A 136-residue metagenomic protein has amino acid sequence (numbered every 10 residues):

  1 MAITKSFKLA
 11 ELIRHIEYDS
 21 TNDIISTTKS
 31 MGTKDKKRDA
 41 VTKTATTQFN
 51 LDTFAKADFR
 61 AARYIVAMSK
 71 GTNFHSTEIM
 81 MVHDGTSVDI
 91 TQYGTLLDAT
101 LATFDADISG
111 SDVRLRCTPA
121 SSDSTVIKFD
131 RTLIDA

Functional and structural regions predicted by a protein language model:
A2, E11, Q48, A55-H83 (+1 more regions): Subunit-assembly interface segments of extracellular/virion macromolecular structures
A2-T53, T132-A136: Glycine-rich, low-complexity segments
R14-I16, T77-H83, F104-I108: Broad, structure-driven detector of short, well-ordered beta-strand segments within folded domains
Y18, A67-S69, T118: A generic structural motif
I24-I25, S87-V88, V113: Hydrophobic residues embedded in beta-strands of well-ordered beta-sheets
D35-R60, S69-N73, D98-T100, A120-S122: Surface-exposed ligand/attachment interfaces on beta-rich extracellular proteins
M80-T100: Terminal beta-strand-rich extracellular "head" domains that mediate receptor/glycan or other ligand binding
L96-A136: Low-complexity intrinsically disordered segments
